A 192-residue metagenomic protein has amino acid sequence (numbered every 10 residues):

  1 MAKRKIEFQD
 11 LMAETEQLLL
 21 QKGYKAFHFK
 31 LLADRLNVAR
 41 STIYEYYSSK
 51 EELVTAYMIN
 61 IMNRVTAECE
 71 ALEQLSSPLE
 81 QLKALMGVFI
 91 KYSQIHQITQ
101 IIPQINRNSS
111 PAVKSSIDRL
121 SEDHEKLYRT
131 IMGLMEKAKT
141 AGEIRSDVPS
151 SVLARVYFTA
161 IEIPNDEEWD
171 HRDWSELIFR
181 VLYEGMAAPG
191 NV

Functional and structural regions predicted by a protein language model:
M1-K22, A26-R35, E52: Basic, helix-initiating cap at the start of DNA-binding domains
A26, S49-T55, R64-V65: Short amphipathic alpha-helical segment with a characteristic S/N-K-E followed by hydrophobic residues
N37-Y47: Short hydrophobic/aromatic patch on the recognition helix
V54, M58, M62, I117-Y128: Amphipathic, non-transmembrane alpha-helical scaffold segments
A56, E70-I95: Hydrophobic alpha-helical connector segments
K91, R129, G133-A141, V156-V192: C-terminal peripheral helix-coil segments that are non-catalytic and often amphipathic
Y92-S115: Amphipathic alpha-helical segments used for helix-helix packing
